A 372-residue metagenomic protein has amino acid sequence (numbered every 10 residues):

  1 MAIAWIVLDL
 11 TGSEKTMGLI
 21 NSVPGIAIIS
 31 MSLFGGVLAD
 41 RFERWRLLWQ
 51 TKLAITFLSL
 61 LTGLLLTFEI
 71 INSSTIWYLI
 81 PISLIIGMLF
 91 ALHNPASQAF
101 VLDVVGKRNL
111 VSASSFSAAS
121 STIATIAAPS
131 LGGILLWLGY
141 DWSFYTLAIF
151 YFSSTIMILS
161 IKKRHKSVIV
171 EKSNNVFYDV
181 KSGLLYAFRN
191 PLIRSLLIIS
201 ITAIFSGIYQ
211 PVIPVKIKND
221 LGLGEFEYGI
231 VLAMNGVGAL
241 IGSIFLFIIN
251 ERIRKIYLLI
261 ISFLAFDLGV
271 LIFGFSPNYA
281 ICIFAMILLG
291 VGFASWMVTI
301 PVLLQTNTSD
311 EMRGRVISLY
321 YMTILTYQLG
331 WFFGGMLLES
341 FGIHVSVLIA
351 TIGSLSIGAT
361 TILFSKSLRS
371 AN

Functional and structural regions predicted by a protein language model:
M1, V23-V37, E43-T56, Y78-L136 (+4 more regions): Substrate-agnostic recognition of the 12-TM MFS/MFS-like secondary transporter fold
M1-A27, L185-A233: Helix-loop boundary and gating motifs at the non-cytosolic
A4-L10, G63-I71, A127-T146, N219-D220 (+1 more regions): Transmembrane alpha-helix termini and helix-breaking/packing motifs in multi-pass membrane transporters
L8, L61-I70, I86, I158 (+3 more regions): MFS-fold secondary transporters
R41, L47, L61, K181 (+4 more regions): C-terminal transmembrane bundle of multi-pass solute transporters/carriers
L64-I82, G274-A285: Helix-loop junctions at membrane interfaces in 12-TM secondary transporters
I76-S83, G87, S112-S167, A233-V237 (+1 more regions): Hydrophobic alpha-helical transmembrane segments
K163-L197: Juxtamembrane intracellular "pre-TM" segments in multi-pass secondary transporters
